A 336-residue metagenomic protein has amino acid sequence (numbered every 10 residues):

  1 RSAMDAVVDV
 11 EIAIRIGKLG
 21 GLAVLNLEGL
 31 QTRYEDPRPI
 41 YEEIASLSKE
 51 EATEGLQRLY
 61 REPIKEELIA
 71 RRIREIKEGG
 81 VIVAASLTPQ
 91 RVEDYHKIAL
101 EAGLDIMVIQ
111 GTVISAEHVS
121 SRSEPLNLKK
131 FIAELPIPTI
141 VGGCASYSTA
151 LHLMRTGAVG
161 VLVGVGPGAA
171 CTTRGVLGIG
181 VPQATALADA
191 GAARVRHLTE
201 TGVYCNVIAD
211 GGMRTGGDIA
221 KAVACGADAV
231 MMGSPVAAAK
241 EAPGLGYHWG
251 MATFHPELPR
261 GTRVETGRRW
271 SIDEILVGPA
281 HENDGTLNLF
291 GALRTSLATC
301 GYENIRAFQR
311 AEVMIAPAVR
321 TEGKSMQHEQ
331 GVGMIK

Functional and structural regions predicted by a protein language model:
R1-V181, T185-E200, V236: Active-site entrance/lid segments in N-terminal catalytic domains of soluble metabolic enzymes
Y60-E67, R74, I140, G178-A209 (+1 more regions): Alpha/beta catalytic cores of nucleotide-metabolism and tRNA/nucleoside-modifying enzymes
